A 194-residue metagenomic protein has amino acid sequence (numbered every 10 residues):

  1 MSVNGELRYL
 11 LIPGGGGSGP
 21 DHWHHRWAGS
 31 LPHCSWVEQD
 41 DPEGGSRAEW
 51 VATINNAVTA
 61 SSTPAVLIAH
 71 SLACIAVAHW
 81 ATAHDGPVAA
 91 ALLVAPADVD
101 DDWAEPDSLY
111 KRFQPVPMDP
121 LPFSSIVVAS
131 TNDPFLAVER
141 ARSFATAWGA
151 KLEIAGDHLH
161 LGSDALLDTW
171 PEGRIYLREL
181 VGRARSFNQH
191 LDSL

Functional and structural regions predicted by a protein language model:
S2-T63: Active-site catalytic motif of lipid deacylating hydrolases and related acyltransferases
L10-G14, H70, A129: The conserved beta1-alpha1 loop
G14, Q39-P42, L92-D101: Active-site nucleophile loop of the alpha/beta-hydrolase fold
G19-P20, P134-R140: Conserved alpha/beta-hydrolase "acid-adjacent" motif
L67-A78: Gly/Ala-rich beta-loop-alpha elbow adjacent to hydrolase catalytic centers
H79-A90, V99: Conserved hydrolase catalytic core segment
L121-P122, I126-A129, D133: Short beta-strand/loop motif that positions the catalytic acidic residue of the alpha/beta-hydrolase fold
A150-L194: C-terminal catalytic histidine-bearing segment of alpha/beta-hydrolase fold enzymes
